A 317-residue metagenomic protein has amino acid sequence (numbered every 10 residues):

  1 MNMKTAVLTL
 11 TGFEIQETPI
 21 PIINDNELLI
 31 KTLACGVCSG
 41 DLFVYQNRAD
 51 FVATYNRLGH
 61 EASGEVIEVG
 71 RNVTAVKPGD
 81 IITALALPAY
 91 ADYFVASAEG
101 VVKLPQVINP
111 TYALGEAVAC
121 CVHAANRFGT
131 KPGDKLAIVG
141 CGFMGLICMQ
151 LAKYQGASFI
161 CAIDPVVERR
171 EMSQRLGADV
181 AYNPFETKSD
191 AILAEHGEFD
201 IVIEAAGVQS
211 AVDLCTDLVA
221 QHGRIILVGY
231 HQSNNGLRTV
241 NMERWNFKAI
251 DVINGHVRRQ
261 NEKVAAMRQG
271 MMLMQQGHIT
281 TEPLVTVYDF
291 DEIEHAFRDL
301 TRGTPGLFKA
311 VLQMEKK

Functional and structural regions predicted by a protein language model:
M1, D213, N261, A265-K317: C-terminal hydrophobic helical "lid"/dimerization subdomain of Rossmann-like NAD(P)H-dependent oxidoreductases
M1-L58, E315-K317: Short N-terminal strand-loop motif that marks the start of NAD(P)H/FAD-dependent oxidoreductase cofactor-binding domains
P21-C35, R48-P88, P105: Glycine-rich beta-strand-centered segment in the early N-terminal region that forms part of a ligand/cofactor-binding
A86-E99: A structural motif shared across PLP-dependent enzymes of the aminotransferase-like
T111-E186: Mid-domain Rossmann-like dinucleotide-binding core that forms the NAD(H)/NADP(H) cofactor-binding site
T187-G197: Short amphipathic alpha-helix with an adjacent loop that forms part of the alpha/beta core around
S210-M272, Q276-H278, M314-K317: Glycine-rich phosphate-binding loop and adjacent beta-alpha segment of Rossmann(oid) nucleotide-cofactor-binding
